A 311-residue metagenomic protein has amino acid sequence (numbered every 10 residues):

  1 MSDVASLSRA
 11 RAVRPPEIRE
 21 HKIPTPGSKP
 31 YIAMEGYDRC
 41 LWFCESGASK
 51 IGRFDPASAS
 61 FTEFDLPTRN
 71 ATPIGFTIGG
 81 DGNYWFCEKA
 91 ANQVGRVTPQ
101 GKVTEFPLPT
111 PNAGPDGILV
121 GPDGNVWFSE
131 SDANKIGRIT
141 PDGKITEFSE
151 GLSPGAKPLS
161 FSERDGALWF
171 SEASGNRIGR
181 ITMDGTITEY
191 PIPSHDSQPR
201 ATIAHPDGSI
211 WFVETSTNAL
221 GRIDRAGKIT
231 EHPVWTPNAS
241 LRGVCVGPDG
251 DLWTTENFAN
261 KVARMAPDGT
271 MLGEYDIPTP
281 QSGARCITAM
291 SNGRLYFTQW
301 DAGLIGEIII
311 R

Functional and structural regions predicted by a protein language model:
R9-P26: A short helix->beta-strand "capping" segment at the edge of beta-propeller domains
R19-I23, F61-L66, V103-L108, I145-E150 (+3 more regions): A short beta-strand motif characteristic of beta-propeller blades
P26-D38, R69-D81, P111-D123, L152-D165 (+3 more regions): Beta-rich, blade/repeat-based domains predominating in secreted/periplasmic proteins but also intracellular
C40, N83, K102, N125 (+7 more regions): Generic structural signal for coil-to-beta-strand starts
W42-G47, Y84-A90, V126-D132, L168-S174 (+3 more regions): Conserved beta-strand positions in repeat-built beta-propeller and related beta-rich domains
K50-G52, N92-G95, N134-G137, N176-G179 (+3 more regions): A short loop-to-beta-strand structural motif that recurs across blades of beta-propeller domains
D55-A59, V97-K102, I139-K144, I181-T186 (+3 more regions): Short loop/turn segments that connect beta-strands within beta-propeller blades
S282-R311: Blade-level signature of beta-propeller repeat domains, shared across WD40, Kelch, NHL, RCC1 and BNR/Asp-box propellers
